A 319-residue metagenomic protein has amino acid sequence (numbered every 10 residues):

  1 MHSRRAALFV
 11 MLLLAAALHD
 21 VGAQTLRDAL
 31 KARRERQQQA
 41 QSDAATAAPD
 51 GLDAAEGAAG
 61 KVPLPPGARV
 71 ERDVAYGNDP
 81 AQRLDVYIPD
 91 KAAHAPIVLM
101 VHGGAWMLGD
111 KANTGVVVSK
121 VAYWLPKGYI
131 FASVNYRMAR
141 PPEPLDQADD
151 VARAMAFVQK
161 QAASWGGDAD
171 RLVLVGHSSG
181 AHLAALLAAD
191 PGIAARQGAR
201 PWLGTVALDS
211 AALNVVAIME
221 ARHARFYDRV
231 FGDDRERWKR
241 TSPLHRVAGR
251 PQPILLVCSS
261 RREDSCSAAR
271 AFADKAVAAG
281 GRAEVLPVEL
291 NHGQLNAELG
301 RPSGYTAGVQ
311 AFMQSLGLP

Functional and structural regions predicted by a protein language model:
R33-A92: N-terminal cap/lid segment of alpha/beta-hydrolase-fold proteins
G60-P66, D79, A211, V215-R246: Mobile cap/lid helix-loop segments that gate and shape the active-site cleft of serine hydrolases
H94-A105: Short beta-strand element of the alpha/beta-hydrolase
A112-A132: Short amphipathic alpha-helix adjacent to the substrate-entry channel of hydrolases
R153-E220: Primarily recognizes the serine-hydrolase "nucleophile elbow" in alpha/beta-hydrolase and SGNH/GDSL folds
R250, L256-C258: Short beta-strand/loop motif that positions the catalytic acidic residue of the alpha/beta-hydrolase fold
V257, R270-A273, V277-P319: C-terminal catalytic histidine-bearing segment of alpha/beta-hydrolase fold enzymes
E263-A271: Conserved alpha/beta-hydrolase "acid-adjacent" motif
